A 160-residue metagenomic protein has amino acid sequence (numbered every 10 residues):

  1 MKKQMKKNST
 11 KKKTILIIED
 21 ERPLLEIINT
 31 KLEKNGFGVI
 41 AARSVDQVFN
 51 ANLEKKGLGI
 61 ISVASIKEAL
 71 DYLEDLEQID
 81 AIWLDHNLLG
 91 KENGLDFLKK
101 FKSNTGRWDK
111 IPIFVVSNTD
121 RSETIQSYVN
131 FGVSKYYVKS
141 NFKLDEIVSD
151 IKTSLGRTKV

Functional and structural regions predicted by a protein language model:
E19: Conserved acidic carboxylate
R22-E26, D46: Charged phosphotransfer/docking patches of two-component systems
E26-K34: Charged docking surfaces used in two-component/phosphorelay signaling
I40-A81: Acidic, metal-coordinating helix/loop segments flanking the phosphotransfer/catalytic sites of two-component signaling
K55, I66, I79-K102: Conserved phosphotransfer microenvironments
L95-D96, D109, T119-Y137, D145: Alpha4 helix (beta4-alpha4-beta5 surface) of REC/receiver domains from two-component response regulators
V115-V116, K139: Hydrophobic/aromatic residues positioned on beta-strands within the core alpha/beta folds
E146-V160: Receiver (REC) domain switch/output surface
